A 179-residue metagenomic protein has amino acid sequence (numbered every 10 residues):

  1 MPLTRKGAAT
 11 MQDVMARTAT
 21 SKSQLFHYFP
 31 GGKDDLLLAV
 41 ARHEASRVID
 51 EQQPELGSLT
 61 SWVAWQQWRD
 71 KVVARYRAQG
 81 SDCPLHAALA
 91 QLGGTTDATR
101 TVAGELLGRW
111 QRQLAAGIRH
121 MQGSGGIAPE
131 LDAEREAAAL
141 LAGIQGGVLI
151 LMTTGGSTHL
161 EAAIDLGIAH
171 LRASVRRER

Functional and structural regions predicted by a protein language model:
P2-A39: Helix-turn-helix
A41-V48: Short, basic, alpha-helical segments at the C-terminal edge of helix-turn-helix-like DNA-binding modules
E51-S81, A133-L140: Hydrophobic alpha-helical connector segments
E55, L92, L151-T154: Secondary-structure edge/capping motif, primarily at the C-terminal ends of alpha-helices and the immediately following
V63, D97-S124, E134-A138, A162-D165 (+1 more regions): Amphipathic alpha-helical packing segments from all-alpha helical-bundle domains
A64, R77-A98: Amphipathic alpha-helical segments used for helix-helix packing
R75-A78, H120, L140-T158, H170-R179: Amphipathic C-terminal alpha-helical segment
I127-A128, S157: Conserved hydrophobic residue
